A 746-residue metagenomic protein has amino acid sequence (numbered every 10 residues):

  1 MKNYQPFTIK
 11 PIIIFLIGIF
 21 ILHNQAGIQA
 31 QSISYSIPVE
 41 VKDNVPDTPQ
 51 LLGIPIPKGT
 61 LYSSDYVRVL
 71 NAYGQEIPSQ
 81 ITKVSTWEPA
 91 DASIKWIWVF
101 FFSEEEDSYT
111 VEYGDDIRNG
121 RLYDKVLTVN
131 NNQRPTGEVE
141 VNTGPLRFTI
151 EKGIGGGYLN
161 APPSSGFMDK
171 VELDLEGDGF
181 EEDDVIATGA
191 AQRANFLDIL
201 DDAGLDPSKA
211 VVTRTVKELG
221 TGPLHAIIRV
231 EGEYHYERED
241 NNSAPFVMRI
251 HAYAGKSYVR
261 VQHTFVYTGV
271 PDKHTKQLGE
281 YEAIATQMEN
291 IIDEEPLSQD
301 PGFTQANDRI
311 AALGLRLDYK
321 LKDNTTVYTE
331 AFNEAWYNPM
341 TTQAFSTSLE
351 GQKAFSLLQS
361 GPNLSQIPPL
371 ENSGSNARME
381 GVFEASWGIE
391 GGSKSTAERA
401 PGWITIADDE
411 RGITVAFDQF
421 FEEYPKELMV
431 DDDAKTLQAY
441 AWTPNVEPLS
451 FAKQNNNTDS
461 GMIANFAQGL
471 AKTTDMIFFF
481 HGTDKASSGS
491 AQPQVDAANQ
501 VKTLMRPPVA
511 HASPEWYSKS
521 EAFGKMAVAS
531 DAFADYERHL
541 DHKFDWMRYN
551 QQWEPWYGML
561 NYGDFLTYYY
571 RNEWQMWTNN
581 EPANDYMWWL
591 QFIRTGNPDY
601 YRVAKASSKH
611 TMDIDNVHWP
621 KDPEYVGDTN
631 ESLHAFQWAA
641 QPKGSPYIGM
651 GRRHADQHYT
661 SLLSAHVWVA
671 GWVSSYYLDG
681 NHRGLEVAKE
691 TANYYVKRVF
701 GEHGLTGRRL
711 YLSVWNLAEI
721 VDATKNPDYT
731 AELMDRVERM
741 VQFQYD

Functional and structural regions predicted by a protein language model:
P11-H23: Bacterial N-terminal signal peptides
P55-Q75, L317-T329: Solvent-exposed beta-hairpin/edge-strand motifs
L70-I97, K453-N455: Solvent-exposed beta-strand/loop surfaces of large extracellular or lumenal domains
G120-L159, P163-G166, V171, F332-N338 (+3 more regions): An acidic-aromatic substrate-binding cleft motif
E138-A512, Y557-L560, M576-N579, L663: Beta-strand/loop-rich accessory regions of lumenal/periplasmic or secreted enzymes, predominantly carbohydrate-active
T264-T268, I477-G482, N584-P598, D613 (+5 more regions): Well-ordered alpha-helical scaffold segments within catalytic/enzyme domains
D459-G461, N465, Y569-E581, G651-A665 (+3 more regions): Solvent-exposed loop and edge beta-strand segments that line ligand/cofactor-binding and catalytic clefts
H539-Q552, A604-W619, H682-H703, A731-D746: Long, well-ordered core segments of solenoidal/helical folds
